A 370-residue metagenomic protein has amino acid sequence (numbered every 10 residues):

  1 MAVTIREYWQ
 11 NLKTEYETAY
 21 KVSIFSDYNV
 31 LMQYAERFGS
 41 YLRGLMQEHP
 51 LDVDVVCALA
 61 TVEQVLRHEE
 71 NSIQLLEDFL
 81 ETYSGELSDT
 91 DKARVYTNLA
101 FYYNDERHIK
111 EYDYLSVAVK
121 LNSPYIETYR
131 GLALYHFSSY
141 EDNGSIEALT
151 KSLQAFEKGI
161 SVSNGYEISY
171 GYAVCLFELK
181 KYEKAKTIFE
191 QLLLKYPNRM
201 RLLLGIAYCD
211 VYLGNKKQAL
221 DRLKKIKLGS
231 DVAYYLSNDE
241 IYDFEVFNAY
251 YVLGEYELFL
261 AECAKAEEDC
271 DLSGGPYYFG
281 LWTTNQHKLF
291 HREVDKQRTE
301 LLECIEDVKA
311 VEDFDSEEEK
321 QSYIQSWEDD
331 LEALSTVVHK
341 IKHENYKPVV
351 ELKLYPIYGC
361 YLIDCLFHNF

Functional and structural regions predicted by a protein language model:
N11, T18, L59, K92 (+7 more regions): Structural register within alpha-helical repeat arrays
L12, Y16, S26-Y34, F38 (+3 more regions): Eukaryotic alpha-helical solenoid repeat scaffolds
A19-I24, V65-R67, A100-H108, A133-I146 (+4 more regions): Short coil/turn linking the two alpha-helices of tandem helical-hairpin repeats
L45, F79-G85, V117-A118, K158-G159 (+3 more regions): Canonical positions in the second alpha-helix
P50, L87-T90, S123, S163-N164 (+3 more regions): Short coil turns that delineate tetratricopeptide repeat
D54, T90-R94, Y125-E127, L134 (+4 more regions): Start-of-helix register in tetratricopeptide repeats
